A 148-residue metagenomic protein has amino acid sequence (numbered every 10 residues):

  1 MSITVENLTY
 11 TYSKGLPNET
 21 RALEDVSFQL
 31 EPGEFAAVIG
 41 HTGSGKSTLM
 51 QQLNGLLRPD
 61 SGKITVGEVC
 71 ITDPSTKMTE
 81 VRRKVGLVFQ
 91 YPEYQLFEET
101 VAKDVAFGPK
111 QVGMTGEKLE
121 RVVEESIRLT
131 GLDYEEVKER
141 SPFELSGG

Functional and structural regions predicted by a protein language model:
M1-S2, T11-D25, P74-K77: A short, flexible loop at the N-terminus of ABC-type nucleotide-binding domains that lies
K14, K63-E80: ABC ATPase NBD Q-loop/coupling interface
D25-A37: Pre-Walker A (P-loop) beta-loop-beta motif of ABC nucleotide-binding domains
I39-H41: The feature captures the beta-strand-to-loop junction immediately N-terminal to the Walker
N54: Helix-to-loop junction immediately C-terminal to a conserved catalytic motif
E98-F107: Short coil-to-helix segment of the ABC ATPase nucleotide-binding domain corresponding to the Q-loop/switch region
E117-E136: Conserved ABC ATPase "signature" region
E139-S146: Conserved ABC ATPase signature
